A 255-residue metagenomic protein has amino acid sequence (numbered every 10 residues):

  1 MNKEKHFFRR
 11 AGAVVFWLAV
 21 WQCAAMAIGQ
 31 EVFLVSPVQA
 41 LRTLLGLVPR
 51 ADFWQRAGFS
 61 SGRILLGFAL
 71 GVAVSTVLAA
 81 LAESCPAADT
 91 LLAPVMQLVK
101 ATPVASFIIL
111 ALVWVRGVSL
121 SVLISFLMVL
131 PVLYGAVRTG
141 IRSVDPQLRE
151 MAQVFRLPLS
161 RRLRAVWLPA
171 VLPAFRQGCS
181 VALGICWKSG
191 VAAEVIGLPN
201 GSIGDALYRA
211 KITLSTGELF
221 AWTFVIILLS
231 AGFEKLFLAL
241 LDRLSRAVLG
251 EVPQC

Functional and structural regions predicted by a protein language model:
K5-I28: N-terminal signal-anchor transmembrane alpha helix
A27-A69: Periplasmic/extracellular loop-to-transmembrane helix junction in inner-membrane transport proteins
L66-M96, I109: Transmembrane-helix boundary motif in ABC transporter permease subunits
P86, Q177, A221-C255: C-terminal transmembrane helix and the adjacent membrane-cytosol boundary/short C-terminal tail of inner/organellar
Q97-V132, T139: Generic hydrophobic transmembrane alpha-helix motif, especially the helices
L123, L127, S160-A193, A221 (+1 more regions): Transmembrane alpha-helices
A136-F175, L207: Short cytoplasmic-facing helical segments at TM-TM junctions of multi-pass membrane proteins
G178-L228: Non-cytoplasmic
